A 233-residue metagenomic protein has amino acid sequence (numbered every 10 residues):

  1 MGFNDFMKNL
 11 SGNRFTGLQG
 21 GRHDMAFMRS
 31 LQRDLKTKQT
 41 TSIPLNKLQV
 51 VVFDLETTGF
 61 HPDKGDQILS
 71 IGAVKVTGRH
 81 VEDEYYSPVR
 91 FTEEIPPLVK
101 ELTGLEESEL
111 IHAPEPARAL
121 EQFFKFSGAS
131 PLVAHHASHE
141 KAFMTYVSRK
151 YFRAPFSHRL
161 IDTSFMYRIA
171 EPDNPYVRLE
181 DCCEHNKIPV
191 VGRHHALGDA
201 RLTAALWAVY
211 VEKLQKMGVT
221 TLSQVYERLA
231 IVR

Functional and structural regions predicted by a protein language model:
M1-T40, A208-R233: Acidic two-metal-ion nuclease catalytic site recognized across multiple nuclease folds, prominently DnaQ/RNase D-T
S30-T145, R149-K150, A154-S157, E184-H194: Conserved non-catalytic scaffold segment of RNase H-like nuclease domains
R118, M166, A200-R201: Short secondary-structure boundary/hinge segments and terminal tails
P131-S138, A142-F143, V147-S148, N174-R233: Acidic, Mg2+-coordinating catalytic module of metal-dependent nucleases/exonucleases that use a two-metal-ion mechanism
I161-N174: Short alpha-helix plus adjacent loop in nuclease-associated cores
